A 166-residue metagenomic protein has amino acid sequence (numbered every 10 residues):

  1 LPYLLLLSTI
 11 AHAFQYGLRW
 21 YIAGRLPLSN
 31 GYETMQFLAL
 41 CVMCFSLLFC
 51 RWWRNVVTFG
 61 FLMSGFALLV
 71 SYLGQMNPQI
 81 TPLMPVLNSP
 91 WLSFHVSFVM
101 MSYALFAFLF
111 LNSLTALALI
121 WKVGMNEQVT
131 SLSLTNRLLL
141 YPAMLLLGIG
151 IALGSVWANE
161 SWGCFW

Functional and structural regions predicted by a protein language model:
L1-W166: Polytopic transmembrane helical bundles with strong interfacial aromatic enrichment
